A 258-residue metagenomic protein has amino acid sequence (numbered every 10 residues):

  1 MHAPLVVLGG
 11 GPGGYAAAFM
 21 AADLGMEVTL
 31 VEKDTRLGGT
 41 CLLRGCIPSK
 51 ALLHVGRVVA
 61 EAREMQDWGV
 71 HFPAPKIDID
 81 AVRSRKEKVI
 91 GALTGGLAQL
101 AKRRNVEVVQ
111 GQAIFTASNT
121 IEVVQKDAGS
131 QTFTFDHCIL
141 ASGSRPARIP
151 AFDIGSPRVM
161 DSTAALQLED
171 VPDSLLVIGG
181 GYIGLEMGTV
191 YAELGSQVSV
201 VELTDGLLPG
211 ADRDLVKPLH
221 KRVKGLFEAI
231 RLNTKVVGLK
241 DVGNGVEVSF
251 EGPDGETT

Functional and structural regions predicted by a protein language model:
M1-A3, F19-V171, T204-L208, R213-K217 (+2 more regions): Glycine-rich flavin
A3-L30, G184-E193: N-terminal Rossmann-like FAD-binding beta1-loop-alpha1 element of flavoenzymes
G9-P12, T35, I178-G181: Glycine-rich Rossmann-fold phosphate-binding loop(s) that bind the pyrophosphate of adenine dinucleotide cofactors
G14, T132-H137, G181, V190: Intrinsically disordered, low-complexity N-terminal regions enriched in serine/proline/glycine with scattered basic
E169-A211: Rossmann-like NAD(P)H-binding beta-loop-alpha module
